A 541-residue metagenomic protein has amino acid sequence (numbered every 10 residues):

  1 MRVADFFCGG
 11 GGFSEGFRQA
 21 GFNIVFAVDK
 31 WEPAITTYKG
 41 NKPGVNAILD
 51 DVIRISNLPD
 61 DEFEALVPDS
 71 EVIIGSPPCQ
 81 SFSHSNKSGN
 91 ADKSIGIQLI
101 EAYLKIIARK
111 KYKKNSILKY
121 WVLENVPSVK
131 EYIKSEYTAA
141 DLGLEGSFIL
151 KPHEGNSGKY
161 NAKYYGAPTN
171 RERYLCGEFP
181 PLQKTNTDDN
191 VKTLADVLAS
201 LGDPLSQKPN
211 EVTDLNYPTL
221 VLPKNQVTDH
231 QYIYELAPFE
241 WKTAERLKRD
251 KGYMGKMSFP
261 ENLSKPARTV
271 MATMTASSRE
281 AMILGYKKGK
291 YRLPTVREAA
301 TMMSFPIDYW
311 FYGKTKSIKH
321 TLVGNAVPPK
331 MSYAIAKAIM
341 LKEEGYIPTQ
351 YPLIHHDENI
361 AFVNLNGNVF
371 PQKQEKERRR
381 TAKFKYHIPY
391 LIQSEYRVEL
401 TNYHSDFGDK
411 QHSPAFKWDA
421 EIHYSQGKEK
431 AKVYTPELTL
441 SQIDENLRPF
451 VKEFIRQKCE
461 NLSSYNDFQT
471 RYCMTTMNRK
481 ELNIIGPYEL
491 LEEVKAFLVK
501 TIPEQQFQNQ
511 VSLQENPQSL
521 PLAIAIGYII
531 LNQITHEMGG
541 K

Functional and structural regions predicted by a protein language model:
R2, C8-F22, A167-L322, A326-K541: S-adenosyl-L-methionine-dependent DNA methyltransferase catalytic core
R2, N23, V45-I48, F148-I149 (+1 more regions): Conserved beta-strand segments of alpha/beta enzyme cores
S14, S76, S83-S85, T269: Short linear Ser/Thr-Pro motifs
A27-V28: The conserved SAM/SAH-binding core of class I Rossmann-like methyltransferase domains, concentrating on the hydrophobic
W31-E32: Conserved SAM/SAH-binding beta-strand->alpha-helix loop
T36-A65: S-adenosyl-L-methionine
D60-S70, C79-L263: Class I S-adenosyl-L-methionine
V72-I74: N-terminal Rossmann-like NAD(P) cofactor-binding module of classical short-chain dehydrogenase/reductase
